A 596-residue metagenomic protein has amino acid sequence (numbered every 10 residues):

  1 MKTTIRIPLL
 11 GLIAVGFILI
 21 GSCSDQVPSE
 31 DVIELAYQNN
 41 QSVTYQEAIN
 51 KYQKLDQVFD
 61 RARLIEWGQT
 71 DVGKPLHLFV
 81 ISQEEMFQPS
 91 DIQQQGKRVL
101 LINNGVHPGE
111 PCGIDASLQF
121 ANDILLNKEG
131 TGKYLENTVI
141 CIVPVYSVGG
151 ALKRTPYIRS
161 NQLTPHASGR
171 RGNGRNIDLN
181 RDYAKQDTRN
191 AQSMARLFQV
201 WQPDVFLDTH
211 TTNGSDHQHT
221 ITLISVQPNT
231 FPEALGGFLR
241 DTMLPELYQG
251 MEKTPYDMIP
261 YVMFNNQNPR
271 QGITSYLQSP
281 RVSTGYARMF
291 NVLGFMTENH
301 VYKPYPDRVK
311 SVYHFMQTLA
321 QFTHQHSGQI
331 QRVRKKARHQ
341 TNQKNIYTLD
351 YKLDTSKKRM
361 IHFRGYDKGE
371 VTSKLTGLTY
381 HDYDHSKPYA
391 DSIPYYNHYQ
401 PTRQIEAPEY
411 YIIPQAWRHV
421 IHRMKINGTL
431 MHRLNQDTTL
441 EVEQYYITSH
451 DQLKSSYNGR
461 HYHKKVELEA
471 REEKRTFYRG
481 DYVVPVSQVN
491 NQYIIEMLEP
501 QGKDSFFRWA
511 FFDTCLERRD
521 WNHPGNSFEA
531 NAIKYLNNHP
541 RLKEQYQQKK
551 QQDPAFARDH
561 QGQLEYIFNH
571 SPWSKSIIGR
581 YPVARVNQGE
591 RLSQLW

Functional and structural regions predicted by a protein language model:
K2-L10: Bacterial N-terminal signal peptides that target proteins for export
R6, S22-W596: Structured catalytic-domain cores with a bias toward divalent-metal coordination
L10-I20: Bacterial N-terminal signal peptides
